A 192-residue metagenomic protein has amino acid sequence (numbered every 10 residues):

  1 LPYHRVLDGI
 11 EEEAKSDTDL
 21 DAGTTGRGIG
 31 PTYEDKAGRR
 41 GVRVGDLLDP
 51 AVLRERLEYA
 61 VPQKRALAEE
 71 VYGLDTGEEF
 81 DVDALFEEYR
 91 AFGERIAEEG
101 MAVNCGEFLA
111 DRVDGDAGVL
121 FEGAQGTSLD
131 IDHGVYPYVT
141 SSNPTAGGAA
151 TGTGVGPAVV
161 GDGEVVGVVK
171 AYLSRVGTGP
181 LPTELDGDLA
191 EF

Functional and structural regions predicted by a protein language model:
L1-F192: Non-transmembrane, aqueous-exposed alpha-helical and coiled segments at domain scale
